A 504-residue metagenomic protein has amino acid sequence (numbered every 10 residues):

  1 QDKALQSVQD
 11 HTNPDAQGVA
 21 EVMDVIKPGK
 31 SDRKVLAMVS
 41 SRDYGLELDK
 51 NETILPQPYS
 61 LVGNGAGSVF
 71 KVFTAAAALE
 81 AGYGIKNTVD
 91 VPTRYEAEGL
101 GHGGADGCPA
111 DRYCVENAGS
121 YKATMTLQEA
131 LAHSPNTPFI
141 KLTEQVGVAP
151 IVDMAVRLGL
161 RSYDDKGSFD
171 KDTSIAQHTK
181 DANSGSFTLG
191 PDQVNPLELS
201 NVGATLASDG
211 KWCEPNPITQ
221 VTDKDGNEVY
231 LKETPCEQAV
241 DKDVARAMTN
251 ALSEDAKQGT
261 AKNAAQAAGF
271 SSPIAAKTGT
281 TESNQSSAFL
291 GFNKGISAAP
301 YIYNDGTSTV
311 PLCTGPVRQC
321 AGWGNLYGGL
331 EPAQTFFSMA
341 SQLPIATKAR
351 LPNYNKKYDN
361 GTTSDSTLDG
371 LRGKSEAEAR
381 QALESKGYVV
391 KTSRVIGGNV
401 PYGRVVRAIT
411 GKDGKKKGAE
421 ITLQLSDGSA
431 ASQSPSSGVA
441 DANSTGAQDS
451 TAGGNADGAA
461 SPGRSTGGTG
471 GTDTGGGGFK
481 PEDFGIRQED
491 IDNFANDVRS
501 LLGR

Functional and structural regions predicted by a protein language model:
Q1-A16, A20, V25, M38 (+4 more regions): A penicillin-recognizing enzyme superfamily signal
D2-F73, A77-Q128, H133-S134, V156-F187 (+4 more regions): Short pre-catalytic segments that frame enzyme active sites
K3, K34, V69, F73 (+12 more regions): Extracytoplasmic/secreted proteins, especially bacterial periplasmic and envelope-associated proteins
V8, V91-P92, Q285-A288, V406-T410: Short beta-alpha junctions and helix-cap segments that line functional grooves
Q57-G65, C114-A118, T126, T137-T143 (+5 more regions): Second-shell loop/turn segments in exported
A77, A81-I85, V146, P150 (+5 more regions): A generic secondary-structure signal for well-formed alpha-helical elements
D181, E282-N284, L290-K294, N399 (+1 more regions): A structural signal for short secondary-structure junctions
S271, I345-R504: Ligand-recognition elements built from short beta-strands and adjacent flexible loops
